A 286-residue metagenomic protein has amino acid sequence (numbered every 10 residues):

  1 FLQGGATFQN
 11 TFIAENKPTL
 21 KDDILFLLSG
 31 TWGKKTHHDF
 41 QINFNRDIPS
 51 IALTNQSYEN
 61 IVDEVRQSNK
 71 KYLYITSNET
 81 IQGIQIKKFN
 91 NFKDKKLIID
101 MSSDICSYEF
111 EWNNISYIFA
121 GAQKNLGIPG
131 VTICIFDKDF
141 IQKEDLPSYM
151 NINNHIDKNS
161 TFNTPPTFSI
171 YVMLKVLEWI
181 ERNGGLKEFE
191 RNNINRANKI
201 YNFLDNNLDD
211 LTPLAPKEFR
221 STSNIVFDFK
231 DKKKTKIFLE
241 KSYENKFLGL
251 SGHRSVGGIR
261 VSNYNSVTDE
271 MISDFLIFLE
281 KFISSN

Functional and structural regions predicted by a protein language model:
F1-L25, G33-H37: Conserved beta-loop-alpha segment that forms the PLP phosphate-binding cup at the N-terminus of a helix
F40, I51-I105: Active-site phosphate-binding strand-loop segment of PLP-dependent enzymes
I98, W112-Q123: Conserved active-site segment immediately N-terminal to the catalytic lysine that forms the internal aldimine
A122-N202, P216, N286: Active-site C-terminal subdomain of aminotransferase-like
D210-K241: Conserved PLP-binding catalytic core of the aspartate aminotransferase-like
N245-N263: Conserved PLP cofactor-binding pocket of PLP-dependent enzymes
I259-N286: PLP-dependent enzyme catalytic core of the Aspartate aminotransferase-like
